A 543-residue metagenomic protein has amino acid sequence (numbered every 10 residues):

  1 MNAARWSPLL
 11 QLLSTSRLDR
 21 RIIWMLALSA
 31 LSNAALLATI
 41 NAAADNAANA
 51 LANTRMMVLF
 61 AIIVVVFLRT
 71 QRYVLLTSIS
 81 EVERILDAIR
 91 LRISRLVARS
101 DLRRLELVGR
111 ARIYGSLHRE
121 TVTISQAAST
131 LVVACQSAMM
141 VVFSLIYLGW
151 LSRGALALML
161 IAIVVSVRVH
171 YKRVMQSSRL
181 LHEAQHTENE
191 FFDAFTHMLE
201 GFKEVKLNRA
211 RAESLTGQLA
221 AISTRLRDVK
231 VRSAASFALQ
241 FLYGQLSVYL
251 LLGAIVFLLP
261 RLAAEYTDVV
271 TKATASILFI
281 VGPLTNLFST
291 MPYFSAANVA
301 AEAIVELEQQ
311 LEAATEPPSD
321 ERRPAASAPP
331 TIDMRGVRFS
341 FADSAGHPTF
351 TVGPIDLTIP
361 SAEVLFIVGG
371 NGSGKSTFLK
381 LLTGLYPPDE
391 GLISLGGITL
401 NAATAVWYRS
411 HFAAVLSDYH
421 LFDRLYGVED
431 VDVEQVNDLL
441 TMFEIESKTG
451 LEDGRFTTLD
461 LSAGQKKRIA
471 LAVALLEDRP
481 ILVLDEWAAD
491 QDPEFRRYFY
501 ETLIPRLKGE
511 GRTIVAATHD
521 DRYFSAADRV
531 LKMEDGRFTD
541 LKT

Functional and structural regions predicted by a protein language model:
L10-R17, L102, R119-A127, R179-L180 (+3 more regions): An intracellular "coupling" helix at the cytosolic face of ABC transporter transmembrane type-1 domains
S14-T70, G149-A157, T267: Transmembrane helix-loop-helix hairpins at lipid-water interfaces of multipass membrane proteins, especially the type-1
L31-A42, V133-V174, V231-I277: A hydrophobic transmembrane-helix motif
L36-I40, I63-E106, R110, S129 (+3 more regions): Juxtamembrane helix-loop junctions of ABC transporter transmembrane domains
A98-F143: Juxtamembrane loop-to-helix connectors within ABC transporter transmembrane domains
L207, A273, I280-E312, E316-P317: Cytosolic ends of transmembrane helices, especially the final helix of ABC transmembrane type-1 domains
T383: Helix-to-loop junction immediately C-terminal to a conserved catalytic motif
V415-F456, D478: Conserved "ABC signature" C-loop
